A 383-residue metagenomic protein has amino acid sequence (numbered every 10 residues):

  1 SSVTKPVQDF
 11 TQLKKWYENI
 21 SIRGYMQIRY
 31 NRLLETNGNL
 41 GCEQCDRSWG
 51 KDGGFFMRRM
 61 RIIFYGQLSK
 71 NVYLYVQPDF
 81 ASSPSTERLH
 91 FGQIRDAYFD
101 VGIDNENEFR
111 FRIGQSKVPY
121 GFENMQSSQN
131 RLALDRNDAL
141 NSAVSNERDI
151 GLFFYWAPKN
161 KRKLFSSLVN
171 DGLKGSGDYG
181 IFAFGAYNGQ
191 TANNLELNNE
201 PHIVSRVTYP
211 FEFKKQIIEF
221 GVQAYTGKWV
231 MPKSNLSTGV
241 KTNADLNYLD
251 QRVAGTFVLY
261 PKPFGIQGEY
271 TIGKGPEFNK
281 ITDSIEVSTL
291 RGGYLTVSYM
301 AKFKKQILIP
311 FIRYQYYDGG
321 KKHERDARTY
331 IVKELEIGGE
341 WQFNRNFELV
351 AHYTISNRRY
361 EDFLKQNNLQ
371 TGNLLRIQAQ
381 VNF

Functional and structural regions predicted by a protein language model:
S1-V3: Cleavable N-terminal export/targeting peptides
L13-T36, W49-G189, L197-V204, T208-K214 (+5 more regions): Outer membrane beta-barrel
L33-N37, S48-W49, E87, A97-D104 (+3 more regions): Outer-membrane beta-barrel pore domains
G41-R47: A solvent-exposed, charged loop/short amphipathic helix patch at secondary-structure junctions
N146, S176, L195-E200, D245-L249 (+2 more regions): Short, contiguous, pocket-lining structural segments that sit at or immediately flank catalytic/ligand-binding sites
N193-H202, F220, M231: Surface loops at the rim/top face of extracytoplasmic beta-rich domains
